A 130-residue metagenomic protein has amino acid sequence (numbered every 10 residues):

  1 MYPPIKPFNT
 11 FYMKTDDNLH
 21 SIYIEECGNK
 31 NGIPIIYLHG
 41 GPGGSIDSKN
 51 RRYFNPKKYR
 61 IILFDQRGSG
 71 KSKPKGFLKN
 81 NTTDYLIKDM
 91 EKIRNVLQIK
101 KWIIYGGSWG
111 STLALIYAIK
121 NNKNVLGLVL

Functional and structural regions predicted by a protein language model:
M1-S21: N-terminal cap/lid segment of alpha/beta-hydrolase-fold proteins
I5, Y85, S108-W109: Short, glycine/acidic-rich beta->alpha junctions
F8-T10, L78, I99: Short coil/loop residues immediately preceding or within conserved phosphate-binding loops of NTP-utilizing enzyme
D16-P74: Conserved HGGG/HGGXW glycine-rich cap/lid loop of the alpha/beta-hydrolase fold
E25, K92-V96, I116: Residue-level signal for well-ordered alpha-helical scaffold segments within enzymatic catalytic domains
P74-I87: Catalytic nucleophile-loop/oxyanion-hole region of alpha/beta-hydrolase and closely related hydrolase-like folds
D84-W102: Conserved acidic catalytic loop of the alpha/beta-hydrolase fold
K100-L130: Conserved hydrolase catalytic core segment
